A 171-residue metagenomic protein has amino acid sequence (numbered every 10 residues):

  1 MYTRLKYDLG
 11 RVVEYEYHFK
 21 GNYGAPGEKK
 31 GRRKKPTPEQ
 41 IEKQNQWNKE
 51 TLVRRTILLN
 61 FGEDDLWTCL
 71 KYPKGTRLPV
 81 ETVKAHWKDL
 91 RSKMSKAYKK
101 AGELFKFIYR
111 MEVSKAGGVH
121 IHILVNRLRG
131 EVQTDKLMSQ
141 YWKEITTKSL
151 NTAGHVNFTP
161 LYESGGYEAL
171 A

Functional and structural regions predicted by a protein language model:
M1-T56: DNA replication initiation on ssDNA origins
L9, F19-G24, L58-C69, F158-S164: N-terminal nicking endonuclease/strand-transfer module with a His-rich metal-binding environment and a catalytic Tyr
G10-Y15, K20-G21, R77, G117 (+1 more regions): A short acidic, often aromatic-flanked loop/helix-cap motif at beta-alpha or helix-coil junctions that lines enzyme
R32-K35, T76-R77, L128, Q133: Intrinsically disordered, low-complexity Ser/Thr/Pro/Gly-rich regulatory segments
T37, D64-D65, K71, R110 (+2 more regions): Functionally constrained cores in energy, signaling, and assembly domains
E42-A116: Signature for HUH/AEP ssDNA processing cores
S114-V119, V125-A171: Conserved His + Asp/Glu catalytic blocks
